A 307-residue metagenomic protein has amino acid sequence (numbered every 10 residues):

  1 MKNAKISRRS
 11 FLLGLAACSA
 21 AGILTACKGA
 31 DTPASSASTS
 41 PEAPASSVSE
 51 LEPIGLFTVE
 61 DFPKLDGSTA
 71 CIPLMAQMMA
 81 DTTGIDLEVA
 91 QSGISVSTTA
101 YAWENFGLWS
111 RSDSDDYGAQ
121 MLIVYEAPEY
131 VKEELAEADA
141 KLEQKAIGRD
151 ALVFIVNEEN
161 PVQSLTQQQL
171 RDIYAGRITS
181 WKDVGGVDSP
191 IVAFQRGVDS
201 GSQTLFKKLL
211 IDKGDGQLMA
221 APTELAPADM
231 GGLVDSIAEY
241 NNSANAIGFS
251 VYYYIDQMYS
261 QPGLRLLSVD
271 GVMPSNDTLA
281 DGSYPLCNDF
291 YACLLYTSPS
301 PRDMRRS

Functional and structural regions predicted by a protein language model:
M1-K2, A17, K64, N160: Short, flexible active-site loop motifs that bind/organize anionic cofactors or intermediates
K2-C18: N-terminal secretory signal peptides and thylakoid transit peptides that target proteins across membranes
T25-A26: C-terminal motif of bacterial Sec signal peptides marking the signal peptidase cleavage site
A30-S35: Bacterial Sec signal peptide processing site at the extreme N-terminus
A37, P44-S298, R302: Exported/periplasmic ABC-transporter solute-binding proteins
R305-R306: Basic polycationic patches enriched in arginine
